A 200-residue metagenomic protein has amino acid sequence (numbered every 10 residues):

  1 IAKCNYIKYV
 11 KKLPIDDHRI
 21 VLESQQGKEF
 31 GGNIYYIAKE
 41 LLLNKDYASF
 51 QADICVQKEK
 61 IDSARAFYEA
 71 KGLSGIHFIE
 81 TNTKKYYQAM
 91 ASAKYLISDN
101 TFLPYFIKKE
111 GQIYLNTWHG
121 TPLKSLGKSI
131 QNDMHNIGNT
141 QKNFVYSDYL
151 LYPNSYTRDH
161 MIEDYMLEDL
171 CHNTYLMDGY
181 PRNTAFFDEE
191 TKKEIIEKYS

Functional and structural regions predicted by a protein language model:
I1-K85: N-terminal pre-catalytic "stem/leader" segment of glycosyltransferase-like enzymes
A2-C4, T121-G127, N139-S200: A nucleotide-sugar donor-handling region in carbohydrate enzymes
V21, Q51-D53, L115, Y149 (+1 more regions): A structural signal for isolated positions on well-ordered beta-strands in alpha/beta enzyme cores
K28, L103-P104, T157-D159: Glycine-rich nucleotide phosphate-binding loop and flanking beta-alpha elements of Rossmann-like dinucleotide-binding
G31-Y35, S63-Y68, I107-K109, L126-G127 (+2 more regions): A short acidic (Asp/Glu
Y35-K39, N44, K71-Q141: Extended catalytic core of nucleotide-activated donor transferases of GT-like folds
I54, Y114-W118, Y165, D169: Tryptophan-centric aromatic hotspots in well-structured domains and transmembrane helices
V56-K58, N100, P153-Y156: Helix N-cap/beta->alpha junction signal
